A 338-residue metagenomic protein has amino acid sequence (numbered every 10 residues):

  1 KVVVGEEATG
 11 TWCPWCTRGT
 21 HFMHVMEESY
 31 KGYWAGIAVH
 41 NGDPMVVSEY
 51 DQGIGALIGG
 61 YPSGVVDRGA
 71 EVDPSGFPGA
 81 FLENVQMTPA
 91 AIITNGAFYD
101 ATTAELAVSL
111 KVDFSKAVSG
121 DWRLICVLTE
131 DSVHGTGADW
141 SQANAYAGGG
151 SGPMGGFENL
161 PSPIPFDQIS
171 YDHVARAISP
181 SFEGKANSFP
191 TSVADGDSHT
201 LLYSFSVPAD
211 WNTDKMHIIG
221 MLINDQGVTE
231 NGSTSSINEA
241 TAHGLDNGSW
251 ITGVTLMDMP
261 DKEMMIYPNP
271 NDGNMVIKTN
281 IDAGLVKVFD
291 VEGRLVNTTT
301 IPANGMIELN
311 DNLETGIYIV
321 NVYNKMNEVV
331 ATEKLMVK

Functional and structural regions predicted by a protein language model:
K1, D246-D261: Low-complexity, Pro/Thr/Ser/Gly/Ala-rich linker/spacer regions in secreted, extracellular modular proteins
K1-G32: Local sequence-structure signature of Cys/Sec-based thiol-disulfide redox active-site neighborhoods
V3-E6, I37, P62, G273 (+2 more regions): Extracytoplasmic/periplasmic beta-strand context in beta-sandwich domains, especially the cupredoxin/COX2 CuA-binding
A8, V39-G42, V291: Acidic/polar N-terminal loop/beta-strand segments that form early-domain functional surfaces
G32-I251: Short, conserved sequence motifs used for protein processing/export or organelle targeting and for catalysis
M257-K338: C-terminal outer-membrane/trafficking sorting elements
